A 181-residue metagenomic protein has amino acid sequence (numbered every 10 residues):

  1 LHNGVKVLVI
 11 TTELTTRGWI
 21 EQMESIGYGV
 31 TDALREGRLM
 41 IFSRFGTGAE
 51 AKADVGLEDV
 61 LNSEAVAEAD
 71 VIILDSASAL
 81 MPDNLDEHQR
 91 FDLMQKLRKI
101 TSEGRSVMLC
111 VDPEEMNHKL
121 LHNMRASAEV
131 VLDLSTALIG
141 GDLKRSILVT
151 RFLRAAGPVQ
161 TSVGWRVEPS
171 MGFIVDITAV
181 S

Functional and structural regions predicted by a protein language model:
L1-G48: Conserved P-loop
L1-H2, T31, S102, I139-G140 (+1 more regions): Arginine/glycine-rich "motif VI" loop of SF2 helicases in the C-terminal RecA-like domain
N3-K6, G37, G104-R105, S127-V130 (+1 more regions): Short glycine-/polar-rich loops that comprise or flank the Walker A/P-loop and associated switch/sensor motifs
T12-T15, G46, S76-A79, D112-E114 (+1 more regions): Short, ordered loop/turn segments at secondary-structure junctions
F42-N62: Short glycine-rich substrate-engagement loop in P-loop NTPases that contacts/grips substrate
V55-S127, V131: P-loop NTPase motor core
A65-A67, G164-S181: NTP-binding/hydrolysis catalytic cores, primarily Walker-type P-loop NTPases
C110-G172: Phosphate-binding/switch region of NTP-binding enzymes
